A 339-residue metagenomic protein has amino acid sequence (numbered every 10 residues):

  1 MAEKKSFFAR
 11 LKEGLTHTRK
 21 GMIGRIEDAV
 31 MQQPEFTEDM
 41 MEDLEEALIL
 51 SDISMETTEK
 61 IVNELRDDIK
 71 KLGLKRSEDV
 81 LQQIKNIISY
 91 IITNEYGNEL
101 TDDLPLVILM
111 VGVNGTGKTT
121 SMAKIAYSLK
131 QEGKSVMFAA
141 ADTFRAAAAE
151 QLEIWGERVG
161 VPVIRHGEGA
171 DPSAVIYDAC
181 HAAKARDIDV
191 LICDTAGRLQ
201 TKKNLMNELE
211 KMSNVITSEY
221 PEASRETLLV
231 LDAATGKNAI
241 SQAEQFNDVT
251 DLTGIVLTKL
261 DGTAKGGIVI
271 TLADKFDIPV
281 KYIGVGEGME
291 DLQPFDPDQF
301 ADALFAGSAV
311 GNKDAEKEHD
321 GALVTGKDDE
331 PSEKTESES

Functional and structural regions predicted by a protein language model:
M1-G24: N-terminal accessory targeting/assembly segments
T16-A141, A148-E168, I176-K184, I188-C193: Primarily NTPase-proximal linker/entry elements flanking Walker-type ATP/GTP-binding cores
M55-T57, R145, D261, M289: Short hydrophobic/aromatic residue motifs in ordered secondary structure
T116-A123, A146-A148, N238-I240, T263-G267: Short glycine/serine/threonine-rich phosphate/pyrophosphate-binding segments that cradle anionic phosphate groups
D171-R186, Q200-A306: Conserved catalytic-core segment of NTP-binding enzymes
A196-R198: Short glycine-rich anion-binding loops that position phosphate/pyrophosphate groups of nucleotides and phosphorylated
A301-L323: Intrinsically disordered, low-complexity mixed-charge segments
D320-S339: Long, low-complexity, intrinsically disordered segments
